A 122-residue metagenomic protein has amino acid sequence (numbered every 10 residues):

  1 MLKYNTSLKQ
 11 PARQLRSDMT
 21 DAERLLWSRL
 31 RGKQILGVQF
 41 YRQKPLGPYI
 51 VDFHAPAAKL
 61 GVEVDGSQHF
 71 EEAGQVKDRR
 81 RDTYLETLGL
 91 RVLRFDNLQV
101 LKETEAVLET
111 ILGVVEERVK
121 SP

Functional and structural regions predicted by a protein language model:
M1-Q39, T87, E116-P122: Solvent-exposed, charged helical/coil patches that constitute nucleic-acid or partner-interaction surfaces
Q14-M19, G47-R118: Basic, amphipathic alpha-helical patches used to engage nucleic acids or provide basic targeting signals, exemplified
Q34, Q43, Q68-H69: Glutamine-centric residue-chemistry signal
